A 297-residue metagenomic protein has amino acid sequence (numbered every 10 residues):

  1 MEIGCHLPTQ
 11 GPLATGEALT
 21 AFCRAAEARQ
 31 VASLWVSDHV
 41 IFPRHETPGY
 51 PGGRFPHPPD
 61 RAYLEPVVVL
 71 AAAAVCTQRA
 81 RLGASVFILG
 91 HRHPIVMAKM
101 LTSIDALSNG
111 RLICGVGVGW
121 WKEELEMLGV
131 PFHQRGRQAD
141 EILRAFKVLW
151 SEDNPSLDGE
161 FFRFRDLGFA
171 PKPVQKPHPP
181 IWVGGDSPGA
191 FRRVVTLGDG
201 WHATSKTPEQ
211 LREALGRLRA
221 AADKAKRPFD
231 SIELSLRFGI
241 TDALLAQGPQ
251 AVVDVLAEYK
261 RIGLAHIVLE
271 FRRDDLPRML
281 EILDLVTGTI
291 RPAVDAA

Functional and structural regions predicted by a protein language model:
M1-A297: Active-site-adjacent structural elements that line small-molecule/cofactor binding pockets in enzymes
